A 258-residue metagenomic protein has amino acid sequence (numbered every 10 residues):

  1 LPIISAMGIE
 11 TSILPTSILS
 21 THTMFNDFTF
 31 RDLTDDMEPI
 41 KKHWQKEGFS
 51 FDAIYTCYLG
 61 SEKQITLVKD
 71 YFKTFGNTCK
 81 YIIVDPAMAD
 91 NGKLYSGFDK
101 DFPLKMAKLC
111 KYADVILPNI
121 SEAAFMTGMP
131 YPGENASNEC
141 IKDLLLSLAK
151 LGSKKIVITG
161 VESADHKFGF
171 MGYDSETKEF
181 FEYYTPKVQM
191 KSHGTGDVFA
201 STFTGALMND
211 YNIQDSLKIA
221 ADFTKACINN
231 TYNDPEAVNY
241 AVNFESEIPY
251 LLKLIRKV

Functional and structural regions predicted by a protein language model:
L1-S96, V242-K257: Conserved N-terminal subdomain of the carbohydrate kinase-like
S17-L19, G60, M88-D90, E122 (+3 more regions): Glycine-rich beta-alpha junction loops
A53-C57, I83-N91, L117-M126, I158 (+1 more regions): Short beta-strands and strand-loop turn motifs
G97-F180, M190: Conserved phosphate/ATP/ADP-binding segment of small-molecule kinases
Y131-I141, M208-I219: Short, charged, surface-exposed loops that flank catalytic or proteolytic processing sites
M190-I213, L217: Short, small-residue alpha-helix embedded
Q214-V258: Charged C-terminal helix
